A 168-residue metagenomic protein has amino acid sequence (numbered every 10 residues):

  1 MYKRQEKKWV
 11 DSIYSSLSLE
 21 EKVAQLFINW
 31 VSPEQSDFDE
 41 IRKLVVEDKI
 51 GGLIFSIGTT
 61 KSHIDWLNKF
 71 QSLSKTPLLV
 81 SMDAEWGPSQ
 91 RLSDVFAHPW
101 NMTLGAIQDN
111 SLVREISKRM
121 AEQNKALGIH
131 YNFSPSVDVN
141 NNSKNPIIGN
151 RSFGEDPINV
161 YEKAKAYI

Functional and structural regions predicted by a protein language model:
M1-Q5: Conserved small/polar residues in nucleotide/adenosyl-binding loops
E6-P33: Mature N-terminal segment immediately following signal peptide/propeptide cleavage in secreted/periplasmic
D11, A121, I168: Short glycine-/small-residue-rich flexible loop motifs, especially phosphate/cofactor-binding loops
S32-K163: Enzymes and membrane/adaptor proteins characterized by extended Gly/Ser/Thr/Asp/Glu-rich, aromatic-dotted
